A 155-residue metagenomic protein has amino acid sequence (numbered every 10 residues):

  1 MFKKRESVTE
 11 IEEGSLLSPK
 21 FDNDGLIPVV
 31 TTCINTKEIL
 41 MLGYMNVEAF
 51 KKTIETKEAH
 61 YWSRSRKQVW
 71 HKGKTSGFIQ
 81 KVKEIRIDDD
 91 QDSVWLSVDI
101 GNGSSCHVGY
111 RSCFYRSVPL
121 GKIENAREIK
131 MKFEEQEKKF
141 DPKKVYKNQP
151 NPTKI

Functional and structural regions predicted by a protein language model:
F2-L26, C33-T36, L40, M45-I155: C-terminal binding/interaction regions
